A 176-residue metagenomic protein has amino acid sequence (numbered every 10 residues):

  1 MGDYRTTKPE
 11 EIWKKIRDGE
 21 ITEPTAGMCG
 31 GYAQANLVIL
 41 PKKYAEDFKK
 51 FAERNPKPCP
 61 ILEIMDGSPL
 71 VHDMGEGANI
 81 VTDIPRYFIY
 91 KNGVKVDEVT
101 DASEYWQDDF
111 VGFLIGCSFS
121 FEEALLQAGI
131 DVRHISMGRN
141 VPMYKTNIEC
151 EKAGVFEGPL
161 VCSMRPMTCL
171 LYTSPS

Functional and structural regions predicted by a protein language model:
G2-Y32: N-terminal basic/disordered segments at the start of proteins
T22-G93: N-terminal low-complexity or amphipathic/hydrophobic leaders
G30-A33, Y105-D109, V155-L160: Short glycine-enriched loop/turn motifs at secondary-structure junctions
A78-H134: Hydrophobic alpha-helical segments and helix pairs
F113, V161-M167: Short, well-ordered beta-strand elements within core beta-sheets of diverse protein domains
F119, M137-E151: Active-site glycine-rich loop that binds ribose-phosphate moieties when present
T146-C162: Surface-exposed beta-loop interaction hotspot
Y172-S176: Conserved small/polar residues in nucleotide/adenosyl-binding loops
